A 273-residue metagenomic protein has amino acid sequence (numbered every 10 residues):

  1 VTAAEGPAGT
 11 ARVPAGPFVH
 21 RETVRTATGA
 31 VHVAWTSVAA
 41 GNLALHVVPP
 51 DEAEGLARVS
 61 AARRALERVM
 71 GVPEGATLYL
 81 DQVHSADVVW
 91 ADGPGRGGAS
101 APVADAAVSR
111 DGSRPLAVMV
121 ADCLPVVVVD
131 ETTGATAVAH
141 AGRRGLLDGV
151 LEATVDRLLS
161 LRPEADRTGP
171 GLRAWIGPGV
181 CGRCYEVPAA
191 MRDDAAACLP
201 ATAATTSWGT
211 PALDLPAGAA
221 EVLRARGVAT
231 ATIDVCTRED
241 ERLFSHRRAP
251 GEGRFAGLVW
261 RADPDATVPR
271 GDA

Functional and structural regions predicted by a protein language model:
V1-A273: Active-site microenvironment for binding and transforming phosphate-containing groups
